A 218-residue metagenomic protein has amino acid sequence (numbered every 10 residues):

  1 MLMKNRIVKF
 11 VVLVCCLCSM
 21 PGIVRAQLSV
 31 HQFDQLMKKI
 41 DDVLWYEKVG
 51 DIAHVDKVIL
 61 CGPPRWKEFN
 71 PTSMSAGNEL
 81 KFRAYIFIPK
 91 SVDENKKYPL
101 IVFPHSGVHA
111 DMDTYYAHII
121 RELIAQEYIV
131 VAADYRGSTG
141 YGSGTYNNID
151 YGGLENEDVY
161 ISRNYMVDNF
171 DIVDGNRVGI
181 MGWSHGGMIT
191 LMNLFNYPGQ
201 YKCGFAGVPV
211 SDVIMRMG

Functional and structural regions predicted by a protein language model:
M1-N5, K9-C61: N-terminal targeting or regulatory segments adjacent to alpha/beta-hydrolase or S9 domains
N5, N169-F170, Y197-P198: Acidic-histidine catalytic/liganding microenvironments
D42-Y46, N70-P71, Y115-I119, T190-N193: Short beta-alpha junctions and helix-cap segments that line functional grooves
I52-R83, F87-N176, M181-W183: Cap/lid segment of the alpha/beta-hydrolase catalytic domain
R83, F103, I189-M192, C203: Residues within well-formed alpha-helices
G142, L191-G218: Hydrolase active-site cap/lid region
G182-G186, T190: Gly/Ala-rich beta-loop-alpha elbow adjacent to hydrolase catalytic centers
